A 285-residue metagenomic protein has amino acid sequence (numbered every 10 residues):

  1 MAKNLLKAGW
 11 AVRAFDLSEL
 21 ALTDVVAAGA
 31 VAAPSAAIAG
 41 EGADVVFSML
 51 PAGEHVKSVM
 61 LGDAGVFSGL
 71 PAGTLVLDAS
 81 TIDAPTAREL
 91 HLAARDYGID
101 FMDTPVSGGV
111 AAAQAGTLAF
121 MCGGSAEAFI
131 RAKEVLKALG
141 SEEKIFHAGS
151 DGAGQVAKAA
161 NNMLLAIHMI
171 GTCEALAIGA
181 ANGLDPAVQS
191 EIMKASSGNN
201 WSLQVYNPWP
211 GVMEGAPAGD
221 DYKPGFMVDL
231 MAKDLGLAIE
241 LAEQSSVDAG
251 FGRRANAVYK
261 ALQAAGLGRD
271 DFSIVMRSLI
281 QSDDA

Functional and structural regions predicted by a protein language model:
M1-M49, T74, E89, V110 (+1 more regions): NAD(P)+-binding Rossmann beta1-loop-alpha1 motif at the extreme N-terminus of oxidoreductases
K3, A36-M102: Rossmann-fold NAD(P) dinucleotide-binding segment
V12, A32, D100-M102, P186 (+1 more regions): Hydrophobic beta-strand scaffold residues
T81-N162: Rossmann-fold dinucleotide-binding core
R131, A153-R254, V258-D283: Helical "substrate-binding/catalytic lid" subdomain of Rossmann-like NAD(P)-dependent dehydrogenases/reductases
